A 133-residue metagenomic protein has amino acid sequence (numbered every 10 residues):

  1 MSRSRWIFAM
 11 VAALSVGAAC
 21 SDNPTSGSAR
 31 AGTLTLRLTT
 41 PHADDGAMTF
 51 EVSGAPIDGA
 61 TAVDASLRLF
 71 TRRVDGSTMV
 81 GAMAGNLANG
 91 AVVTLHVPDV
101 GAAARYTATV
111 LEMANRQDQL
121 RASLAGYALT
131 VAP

Functional and structural regions predicted by a protein language model:
M1-S21: Sec-dependent bacterial lipoprotein signal peptides
C20-P133: Acidic, low-complexity intrinsically disordered segments
